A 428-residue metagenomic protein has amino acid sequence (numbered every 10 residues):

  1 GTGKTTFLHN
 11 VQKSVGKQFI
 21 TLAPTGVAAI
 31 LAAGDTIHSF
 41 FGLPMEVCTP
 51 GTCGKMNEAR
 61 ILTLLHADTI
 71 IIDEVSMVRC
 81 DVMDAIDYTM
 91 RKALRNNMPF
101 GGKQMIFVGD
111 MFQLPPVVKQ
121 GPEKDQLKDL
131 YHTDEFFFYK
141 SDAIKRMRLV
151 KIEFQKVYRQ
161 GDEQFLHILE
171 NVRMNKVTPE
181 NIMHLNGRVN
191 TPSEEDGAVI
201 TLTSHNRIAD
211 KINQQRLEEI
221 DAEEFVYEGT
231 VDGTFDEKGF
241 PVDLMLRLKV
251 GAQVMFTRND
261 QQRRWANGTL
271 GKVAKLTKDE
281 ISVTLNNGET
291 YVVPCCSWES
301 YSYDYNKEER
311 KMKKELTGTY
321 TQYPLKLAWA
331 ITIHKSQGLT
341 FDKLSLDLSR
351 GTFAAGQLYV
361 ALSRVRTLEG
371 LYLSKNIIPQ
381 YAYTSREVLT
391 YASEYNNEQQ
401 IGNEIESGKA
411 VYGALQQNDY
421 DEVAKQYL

Functional and structural regions predicted by a protein language model:
G1-L428: Conserved ATP-binding/catalytic motifs of P-loop helicase motor domains
